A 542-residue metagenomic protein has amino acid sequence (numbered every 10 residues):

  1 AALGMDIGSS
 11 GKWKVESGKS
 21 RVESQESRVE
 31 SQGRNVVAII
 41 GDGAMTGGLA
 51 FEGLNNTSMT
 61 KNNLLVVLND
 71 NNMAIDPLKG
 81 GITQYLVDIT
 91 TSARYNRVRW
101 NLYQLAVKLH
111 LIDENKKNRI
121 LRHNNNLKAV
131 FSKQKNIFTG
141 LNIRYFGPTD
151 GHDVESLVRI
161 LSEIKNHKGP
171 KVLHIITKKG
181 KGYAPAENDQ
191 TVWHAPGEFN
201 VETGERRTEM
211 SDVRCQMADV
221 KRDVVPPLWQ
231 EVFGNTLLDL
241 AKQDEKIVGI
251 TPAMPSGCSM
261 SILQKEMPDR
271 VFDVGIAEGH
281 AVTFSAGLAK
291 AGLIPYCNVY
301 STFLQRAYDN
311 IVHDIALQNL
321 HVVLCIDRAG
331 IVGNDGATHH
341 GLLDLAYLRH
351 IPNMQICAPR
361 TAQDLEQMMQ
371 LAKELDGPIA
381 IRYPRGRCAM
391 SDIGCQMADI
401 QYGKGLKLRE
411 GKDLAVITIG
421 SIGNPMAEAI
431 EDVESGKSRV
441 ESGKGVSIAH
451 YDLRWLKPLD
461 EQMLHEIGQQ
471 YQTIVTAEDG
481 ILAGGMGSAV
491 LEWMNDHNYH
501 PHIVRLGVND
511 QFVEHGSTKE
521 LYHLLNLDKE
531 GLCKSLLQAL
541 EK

Functional and structural regions predicted by a protein language model:
A2, W13, Q32-G33, M59-V192 (+11 more regions): Thiamine diphosphate
L3-G11, K290: Conserved catalytic cysteine-centered active-site region of acyl-thioester-dependent Claisen-condensing enzymes
W13, G18-S20, S27, S438: Conserved positions within tandem-repeat grammars
R34-T46, D70, F138, Y296: DG-centered beta-turn motif at the end of beta-strands
G43-E52, A74-I75: Short acidic, Gly/Ser-rich segments with clustered Asp/Glu that frequently serve as metal-coordination loops in enzyme
E198-E202, R349-I393: Helix-enriched interaction subdomains in cytosolic or periplasmic regions, typified by TIR/SEFIR signaling/NADase cores
P268-D273: Short pre-catalytic strand/loop immediately N-terminal to key active-site residues, enriched for Gly-Thr
A277-K290, L348: Small-aliphatic-rich amphipathic alpha-helix that forms the alpha element of a beta-alpha
